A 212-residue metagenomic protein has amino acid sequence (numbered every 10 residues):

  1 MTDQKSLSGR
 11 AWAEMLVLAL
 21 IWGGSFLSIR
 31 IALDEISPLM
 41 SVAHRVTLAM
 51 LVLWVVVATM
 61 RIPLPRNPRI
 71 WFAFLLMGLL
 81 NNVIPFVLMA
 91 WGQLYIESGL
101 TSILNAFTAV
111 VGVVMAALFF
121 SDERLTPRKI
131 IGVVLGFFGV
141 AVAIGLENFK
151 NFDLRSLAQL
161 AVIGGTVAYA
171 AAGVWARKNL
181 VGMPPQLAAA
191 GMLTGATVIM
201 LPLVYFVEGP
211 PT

Functional and structural regions predicted by a protein language model:
E14-M15, A19, F74-G78, A90 (+4 more regions): Residue-level signature of transmembrane alpha-helical cores of multipass secondary-active transporters and flippases
L20-M50, W91, E97-L100, A171-G195: Juxtamembrane helix-loop-helix junctions in multi-pass membrane proteins
I21, S25-I29, W54-N105, A141-V142: Specific transmembrane alpha-helical segments of multi-pass solute transporters/efflux pumps, especially DMT/EamA
S28-P38, W91-Y95, I144-L157, V204-T212: Membrane-interface helix termini and inter-helical loops of multi-pass transporters
M40-L51, L80-N81, F86-P127, G165: Specific alpha-helical transmembrane segments that line the substrate/conduction pathway and gating interfaces
L53, G112-V114, L118, N151-P210: Transmembrane alpha-helical segments that form core, pore/gating elements of small-molecule transporters/exporters
L53, L75, F107, V114-M115 (+3 more regions): Hydrophobic transmembrane alpha-helices of multi-pass small-molecule transport proteins
P65-F72, S102-N105, S121-V142, F152-A158: Loop-to-transmembrane alpha-helix entry segments
